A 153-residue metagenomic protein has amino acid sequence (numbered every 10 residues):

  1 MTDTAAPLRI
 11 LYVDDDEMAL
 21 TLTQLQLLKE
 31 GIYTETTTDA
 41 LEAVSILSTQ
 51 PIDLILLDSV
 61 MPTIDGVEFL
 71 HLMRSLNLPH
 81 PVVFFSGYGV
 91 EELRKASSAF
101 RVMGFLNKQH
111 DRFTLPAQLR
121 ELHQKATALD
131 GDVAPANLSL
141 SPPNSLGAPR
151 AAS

Functional and structural regions predicted by a protein language model:
M1-R9, F113-S153: Non-catalytic signal-transmission and effector/linker regions of two-component phosphorelay proteins
P7-M18, T23-L27, I55: Conserved acidic segment of CheY-like receiver
T36-S45, G66: Helix N-cap/capping motif at the beta->alpha junctions
S45, V67-L78: Short amphipathic alpha-helix used as the core "switch/output" element in two-component signaling
Q50-L56: Active-site beta3 strand of CheY-like receiver
M61: Receiver (REC) domain active-site loop signature in two-component systems and cognate sites in sensor histidine kinases
E68, Y88-A117: Alpha4 helix (beta4-alpha4-beta5 surface) of REC/receiver domains from two-component response regulators
